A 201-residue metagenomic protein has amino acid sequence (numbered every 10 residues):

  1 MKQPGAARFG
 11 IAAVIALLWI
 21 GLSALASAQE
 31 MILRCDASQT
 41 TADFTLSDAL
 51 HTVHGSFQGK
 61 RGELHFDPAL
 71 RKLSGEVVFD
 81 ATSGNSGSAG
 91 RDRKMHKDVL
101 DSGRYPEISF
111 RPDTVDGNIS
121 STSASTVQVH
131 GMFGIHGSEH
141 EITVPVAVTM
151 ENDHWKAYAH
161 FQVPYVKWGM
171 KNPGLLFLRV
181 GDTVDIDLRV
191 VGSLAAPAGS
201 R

Functional and structural regions predicted by a protein language model:
M1-R8: N-terminal secretory signal peptides that target proteins for export/translocation
F9-G10, R189: Extended rod-forming repeat segments used as scaffolds/tethers
G10-S23: Bacterial N-terminal signal peptides
A26-R201: Low-complexity, acidic/polar, glycine-enriched regions of mature
